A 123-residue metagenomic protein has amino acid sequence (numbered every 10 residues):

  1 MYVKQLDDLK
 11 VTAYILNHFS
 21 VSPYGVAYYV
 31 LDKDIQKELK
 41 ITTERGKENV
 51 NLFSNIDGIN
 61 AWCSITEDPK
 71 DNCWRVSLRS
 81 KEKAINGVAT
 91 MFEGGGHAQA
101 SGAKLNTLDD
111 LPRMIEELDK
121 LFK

Functional and structural regions predicted by a protein language model:
M1-K123: Hydrophobic helix-and-loop "lid/oligomerization" segment in the mid-to-C-terminal part of catalytic domains
